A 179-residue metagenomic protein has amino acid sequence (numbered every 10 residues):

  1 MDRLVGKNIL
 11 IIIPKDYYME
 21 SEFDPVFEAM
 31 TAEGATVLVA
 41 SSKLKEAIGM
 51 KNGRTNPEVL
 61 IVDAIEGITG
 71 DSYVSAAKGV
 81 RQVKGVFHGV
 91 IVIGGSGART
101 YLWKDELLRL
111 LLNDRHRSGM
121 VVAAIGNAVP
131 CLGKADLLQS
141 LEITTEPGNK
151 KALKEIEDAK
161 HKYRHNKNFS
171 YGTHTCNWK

Functional and structural regions predicted by a protein language model:
M1-K45, N52-K179: Active-site-adjacent pocket-lining segments in enzyme domains
